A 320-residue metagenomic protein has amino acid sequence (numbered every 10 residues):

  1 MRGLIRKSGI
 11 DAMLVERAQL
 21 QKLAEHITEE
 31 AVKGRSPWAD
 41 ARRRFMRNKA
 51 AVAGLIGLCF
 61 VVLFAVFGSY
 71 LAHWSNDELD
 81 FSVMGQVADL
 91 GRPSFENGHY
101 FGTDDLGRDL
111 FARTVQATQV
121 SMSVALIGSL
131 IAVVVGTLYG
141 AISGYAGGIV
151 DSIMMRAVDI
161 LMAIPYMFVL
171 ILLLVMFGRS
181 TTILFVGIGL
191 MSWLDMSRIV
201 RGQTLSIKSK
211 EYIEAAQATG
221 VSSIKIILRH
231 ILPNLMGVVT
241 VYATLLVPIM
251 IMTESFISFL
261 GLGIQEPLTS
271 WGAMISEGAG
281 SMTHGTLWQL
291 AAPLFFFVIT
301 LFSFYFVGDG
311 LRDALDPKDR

Functional and structural regions predicted by a protein language model:
M1-V133, T137, A141, I149 (+2 more regions): Gly/Trp-centered helix-boundary motif
E30, G34, T103, A146 (+6 more regions): Residue-level signature of the cytosolic catalytic core of signaling kinases
Y100, D104, L110, L126 (+4 more regions): Generic hydrophobic transmembrane alpha-helix motif, especially the helices
R113-T114, M122, A157, V200 (+4 more regions): Short hydrophobic alpha-helical segments within the ABC transporter permease transmembrane module
Q119-V135, I224-F256, F304: Transmembrane alpha-helices
L174-M176, I188-G189, Q203-T204, L245 (+3 more regions): Glycine-rich helix-loop "coupling/hinge" segments at transmembrane-helix boundaries in multipass transporters
